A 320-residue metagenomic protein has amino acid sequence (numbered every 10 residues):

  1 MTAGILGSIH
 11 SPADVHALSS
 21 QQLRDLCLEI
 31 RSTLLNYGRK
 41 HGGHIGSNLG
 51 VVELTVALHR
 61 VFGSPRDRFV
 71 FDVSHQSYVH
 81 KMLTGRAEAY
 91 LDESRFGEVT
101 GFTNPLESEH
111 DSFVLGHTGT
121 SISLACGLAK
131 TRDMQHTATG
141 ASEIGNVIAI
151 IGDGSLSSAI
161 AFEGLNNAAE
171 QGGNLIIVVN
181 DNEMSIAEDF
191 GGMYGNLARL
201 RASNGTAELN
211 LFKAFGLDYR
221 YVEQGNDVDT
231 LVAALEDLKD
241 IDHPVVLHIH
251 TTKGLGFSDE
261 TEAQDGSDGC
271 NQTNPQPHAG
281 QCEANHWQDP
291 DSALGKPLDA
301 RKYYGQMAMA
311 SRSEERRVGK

Functional and structural regions predicted by a protein language model:
M1-G4, H10-A13, K40, E88 (+6 more regions): Residue-level signal for pocket-adjacent positions within structured domains
M1-I9, T206-L209, A279-A284: Short, compositionally biased low-complexity segments
M1-T84, K213-A214, Y219-V228, V245-H248: N-terminal amphipathic, basic-rich helices that act as targeting or association modules
D14-L18, G38-R39, H110-S112, D291-G295: Short coil/turn segments at secondary-structure junctions
N36, E236-D237, A310: Surface-exposed charged/polar residues within alpha-helices that form helix-capping/stabilizing sites and interaction
I45-Q171, A300, Y304-S313, R317: Cofactor-binding active-site loop characterized by glycine-rich and histidine/acidic residues
D111-Q276, W287, D291-P297, R301-Q306: Glycine-rich ThDP/TPP pyrophosphate-binding loop and its adjacent helix/strand module within ThDP-dependent enzymes
Q272, Q281, E315-G319: N-terminal low-complexity segments that are often proline-rich with Ser/Thr-Pro
